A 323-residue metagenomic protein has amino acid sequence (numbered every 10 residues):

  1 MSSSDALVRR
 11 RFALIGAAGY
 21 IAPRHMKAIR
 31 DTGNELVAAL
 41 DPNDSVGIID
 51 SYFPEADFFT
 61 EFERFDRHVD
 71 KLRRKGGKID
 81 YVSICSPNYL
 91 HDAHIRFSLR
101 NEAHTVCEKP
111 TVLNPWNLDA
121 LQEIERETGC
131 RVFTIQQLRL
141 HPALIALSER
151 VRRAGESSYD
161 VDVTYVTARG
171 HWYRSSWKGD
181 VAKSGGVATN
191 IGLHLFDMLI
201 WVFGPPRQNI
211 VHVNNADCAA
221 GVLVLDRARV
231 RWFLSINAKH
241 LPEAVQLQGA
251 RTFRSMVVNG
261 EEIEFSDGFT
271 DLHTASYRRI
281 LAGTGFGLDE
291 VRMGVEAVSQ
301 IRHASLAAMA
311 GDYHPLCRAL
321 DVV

Functional and structural regions predicted by a protein language model:
M1-E55: N-terminal Rossmann-like dinucleotide-binding module
M1-L7, K71-R73, Y81-S83, R278-V323: C-terminal helix-rich "cap/oligomerization" subdomain common to oxidoreductases
H25, D57-E123: Beta-loop-alpha module in the N-terminal Rossmann-like domain of NAD(P)-dependent dehydrogenases, especially those
L36, E55, K78-V82, G155-S158: Local beta-strand N-terminus motif with an aromatic residue
Y89, V112-H171: A contiguous active-site-proximal alpha/beta segment in oxidoreductase catalytic domains
H171-L241, R292-E296, L320: Rossmann-like dinucleotide-binding domain that binds NAD(P)(H)
V211-R302: NAD(P)-dinucleotide binding in Rossmann-like oxidoreductases
